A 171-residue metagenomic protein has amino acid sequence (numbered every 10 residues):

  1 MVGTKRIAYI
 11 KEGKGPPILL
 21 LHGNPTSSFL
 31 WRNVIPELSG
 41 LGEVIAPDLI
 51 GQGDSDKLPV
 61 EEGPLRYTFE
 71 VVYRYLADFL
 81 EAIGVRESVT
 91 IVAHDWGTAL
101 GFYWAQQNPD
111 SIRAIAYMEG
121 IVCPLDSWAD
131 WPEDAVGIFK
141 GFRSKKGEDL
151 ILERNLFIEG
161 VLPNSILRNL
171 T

Functional and structural regions predicted by a protein language model:
T4-I10, P17, L30-W31, I45 (+2 more regions): Flexible "cap/lid" subdomain of the alpha/beta-hydrolase fold that forms the substrate-access gate
P16-H22: Short beta-strand element of the alpha/beta-hydrolase
N24-I35: The serine-hydrolase catalytic nucleophile loop
P36, P47-I50: N-terminal cap/lid subdomain of alpha/beta-hydrolase-fold enzymes
G40-V44: A generic structural motif
